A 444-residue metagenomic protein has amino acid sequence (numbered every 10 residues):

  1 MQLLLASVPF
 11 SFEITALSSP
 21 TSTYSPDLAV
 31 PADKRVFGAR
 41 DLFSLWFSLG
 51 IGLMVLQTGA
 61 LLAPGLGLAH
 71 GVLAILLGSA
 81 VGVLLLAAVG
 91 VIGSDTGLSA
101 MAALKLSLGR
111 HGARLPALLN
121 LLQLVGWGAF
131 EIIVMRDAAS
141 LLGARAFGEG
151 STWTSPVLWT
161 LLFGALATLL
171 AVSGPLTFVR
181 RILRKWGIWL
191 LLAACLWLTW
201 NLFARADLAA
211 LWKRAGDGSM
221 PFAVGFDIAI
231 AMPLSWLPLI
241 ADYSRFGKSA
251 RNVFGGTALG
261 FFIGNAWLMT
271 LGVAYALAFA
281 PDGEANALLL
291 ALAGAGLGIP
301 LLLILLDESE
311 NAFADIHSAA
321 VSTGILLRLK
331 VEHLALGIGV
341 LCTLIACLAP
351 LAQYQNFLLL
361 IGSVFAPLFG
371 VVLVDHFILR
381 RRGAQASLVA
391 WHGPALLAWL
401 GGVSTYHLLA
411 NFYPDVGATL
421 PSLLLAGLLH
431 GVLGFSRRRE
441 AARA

Functional and structural regions predicted by a protein language model:
Q2-H70, M220-F226, R245-N252, L433-A444: Membrane-interface "cap" regions at the ends of multi-pass membrane proteins
A39, F43-V55, T199-A206, K213-Y275 (+2 more regions): Hydrophobic, membrane-embedded alpha-helices of multi-pass small-molecule transporters
L61-V91, G112-A117, F261-I263: Extracellular loop-to-transmembrane helix junctions
G65, V91, L115, D137 (+5 more regions): Membrane-water interface regions at transmembrane-helix termini and the short interhelical loops of multi-pass membrane
A117-L118, R145-G174, W189-T199, P221-P238 (+3 more regions): Transmembrane alpha-helical segments of multi-pass small-molecule transport proteins
R136-S140, A171, W189-A215, G225 (+3 more regions): Hydrophobic alpha-helical segments and their helix-loop junctions in multi-pass secondary transporters
L158-N201, F254-F261, L358-G370, T419-G427: Membrane-interface loop-to-helix entry segments
F369-A444: C-terminal membrane-solvent junction of multi-pass transporters and transport-like membrane proteins
